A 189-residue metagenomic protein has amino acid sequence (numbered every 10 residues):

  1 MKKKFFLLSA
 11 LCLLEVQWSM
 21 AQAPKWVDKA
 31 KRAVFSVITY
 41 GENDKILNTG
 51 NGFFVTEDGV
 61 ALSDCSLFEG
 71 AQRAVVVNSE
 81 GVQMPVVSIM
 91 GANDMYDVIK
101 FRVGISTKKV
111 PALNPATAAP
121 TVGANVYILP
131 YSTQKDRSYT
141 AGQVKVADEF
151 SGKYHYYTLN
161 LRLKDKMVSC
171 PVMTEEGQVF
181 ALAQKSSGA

Functional and structural regions predicted by a protein language model:
K4-L14: Sec-dependent N-terminal signal peptides
L14-M20: C-terminal segment of classical bacterial N-terminal signal peptides
M20-D64, R73: N-terminal activation segment of mature serine protease catalytic domains
A30-T39, G104-P111, D136-A189: Active-site region of chymotrypsin-like
V34-S36, N51, R73-V75, D97 (+3 more regions): Conserved beta-strand and immediately adjacent loop positions that scaffold enzyme active sites
T56-L129, Q134-S138, K153-Y156, K166: Conserved active-site neighborhood of the chymotrypsin/trypsin-like protease fold
